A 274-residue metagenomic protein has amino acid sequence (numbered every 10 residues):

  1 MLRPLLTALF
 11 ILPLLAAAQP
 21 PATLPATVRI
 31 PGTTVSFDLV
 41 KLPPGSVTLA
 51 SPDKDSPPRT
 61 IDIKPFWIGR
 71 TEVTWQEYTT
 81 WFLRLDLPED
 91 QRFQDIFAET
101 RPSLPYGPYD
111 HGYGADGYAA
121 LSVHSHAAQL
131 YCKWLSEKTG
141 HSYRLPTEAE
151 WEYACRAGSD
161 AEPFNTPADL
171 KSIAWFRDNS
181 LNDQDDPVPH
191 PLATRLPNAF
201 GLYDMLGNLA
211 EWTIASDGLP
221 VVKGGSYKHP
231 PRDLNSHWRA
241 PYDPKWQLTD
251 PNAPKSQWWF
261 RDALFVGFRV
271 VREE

Functional and structural regions predicted by a protein language model:
M1-L6: Bacterial N-terminal signal peptides that target proteins for export
T7-P13: Bacterial N-terminal signal peptides
P13-T23: Bacterial Sec-dependent signal peptides at the C-terminal "C-region" and cleavage site
Q19, L196-N198, A215-E274: Disulfide-stabilized, aromatic/cysteine-rich ligand-recognition loop
T27-I30, K54-P57, N252-W259: Short, P/G- and charge-enriched loop/turn segments at secondary-structure junctions
V35-S46: Mature N-terminal segment immediately following signal peptide/propeptide cleavage in secreted/periplasmic
D62-N165, A215, R272-E274: Active-site microenvironments of metalloenzymes and redox enzymes
K171-L206: Short, well-ordered junction/capping motifs at the entry into regular secondary structure
